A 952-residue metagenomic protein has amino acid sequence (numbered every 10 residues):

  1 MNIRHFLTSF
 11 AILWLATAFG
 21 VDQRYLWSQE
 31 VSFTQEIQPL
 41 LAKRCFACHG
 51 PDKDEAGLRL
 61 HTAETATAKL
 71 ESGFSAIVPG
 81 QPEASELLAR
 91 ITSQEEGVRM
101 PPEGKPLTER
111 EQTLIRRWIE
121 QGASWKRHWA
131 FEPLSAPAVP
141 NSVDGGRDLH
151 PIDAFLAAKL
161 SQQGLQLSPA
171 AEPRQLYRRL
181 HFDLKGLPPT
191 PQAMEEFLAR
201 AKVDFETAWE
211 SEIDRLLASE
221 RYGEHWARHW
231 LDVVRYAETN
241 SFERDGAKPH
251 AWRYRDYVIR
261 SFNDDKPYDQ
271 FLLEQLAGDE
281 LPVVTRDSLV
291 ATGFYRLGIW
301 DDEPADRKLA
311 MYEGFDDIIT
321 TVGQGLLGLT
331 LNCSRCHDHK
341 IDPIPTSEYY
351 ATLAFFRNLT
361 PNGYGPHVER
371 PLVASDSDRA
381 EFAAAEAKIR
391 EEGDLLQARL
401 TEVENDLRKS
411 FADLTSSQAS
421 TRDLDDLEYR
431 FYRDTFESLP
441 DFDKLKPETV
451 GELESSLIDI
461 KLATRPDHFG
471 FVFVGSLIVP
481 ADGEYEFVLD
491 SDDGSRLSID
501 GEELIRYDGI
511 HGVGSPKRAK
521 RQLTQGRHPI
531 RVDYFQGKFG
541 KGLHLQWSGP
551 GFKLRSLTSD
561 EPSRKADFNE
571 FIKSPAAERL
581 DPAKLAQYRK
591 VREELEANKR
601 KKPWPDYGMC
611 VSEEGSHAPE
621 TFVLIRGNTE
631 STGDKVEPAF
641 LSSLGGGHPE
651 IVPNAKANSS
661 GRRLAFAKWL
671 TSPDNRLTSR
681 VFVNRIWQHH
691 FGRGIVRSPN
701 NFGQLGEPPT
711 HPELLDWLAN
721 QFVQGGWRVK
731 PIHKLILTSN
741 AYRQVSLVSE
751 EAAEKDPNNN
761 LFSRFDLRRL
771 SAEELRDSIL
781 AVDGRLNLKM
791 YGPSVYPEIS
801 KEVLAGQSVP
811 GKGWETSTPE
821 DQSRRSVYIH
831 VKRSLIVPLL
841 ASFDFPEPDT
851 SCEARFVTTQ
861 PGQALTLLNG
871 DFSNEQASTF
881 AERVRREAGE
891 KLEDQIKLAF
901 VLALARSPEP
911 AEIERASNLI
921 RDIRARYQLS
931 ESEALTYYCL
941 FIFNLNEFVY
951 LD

Functional and structural regions predicted by a protein language model:
T8-R24: Bacterial N-terminal signal peptides
G20, Y25-A158, R174-R179, K185 (+7 more regions): Solvent-exposed helix-loop boundary motif
S28, M100, F242-D245, D264 (+2 more regions): Active-site histidine-acidic residue metal-binding/catalytic motifs, centered on HxH/HExxH-like signatures
G50-K53, G57-L60, P101-E103, Q112 (+24 more regions): Short, solvent-exposed loop/turn and secondary-structure capping segments
V143-R178, D183-R221, Y236-V283, P343 (+6 more regions): Primarily short, surface-exposed interaction patches in extracytoplasmic proteins
L231-P249, Y254, D279-I318, S455-A463: Beta-propeller blade termini and top-face loops
E391-E486, D490-R589, K599-P605, G647-H648: Extracellular/secretory pathway-exposed regions associated with glycan biology
Y938: Globin-like tetrapyrrole-binding proteins
